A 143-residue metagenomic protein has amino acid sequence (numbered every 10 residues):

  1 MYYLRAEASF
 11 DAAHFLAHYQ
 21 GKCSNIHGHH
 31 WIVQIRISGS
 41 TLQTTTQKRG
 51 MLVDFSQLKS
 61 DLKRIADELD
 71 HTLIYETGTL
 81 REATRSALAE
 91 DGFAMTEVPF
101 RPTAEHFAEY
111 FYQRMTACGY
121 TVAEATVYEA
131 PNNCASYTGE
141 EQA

Functional and structural regions predicted by a protein language model:
M1-A143: Charge-rich, low-complexity N-terminal segments
